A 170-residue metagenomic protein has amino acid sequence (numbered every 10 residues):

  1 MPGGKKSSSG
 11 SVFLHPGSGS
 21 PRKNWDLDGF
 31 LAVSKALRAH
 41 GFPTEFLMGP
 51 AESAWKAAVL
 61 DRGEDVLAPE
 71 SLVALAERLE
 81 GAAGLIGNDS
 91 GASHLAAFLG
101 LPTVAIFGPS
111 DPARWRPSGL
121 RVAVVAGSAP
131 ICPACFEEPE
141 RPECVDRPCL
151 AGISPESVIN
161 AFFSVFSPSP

Functional and structural regions predicted by a protein language model:
M1-K23, L27, A54: Mid-sequence helix-capping/hinge segment at a functional interface
V12-L14, A58, C135-E140: Short, basic/glycine-rich phosphate-binding loops at helix/coil junctions that contact nucleotide phosphates
P16, M48, A126-G127: Pocket-edge structural micro-motifs
S18-P21, G63-V66, D146-R147: Conserved short-loop catalytic and cofactor-binding motifs
S20-P21, S53-A54, P112-A113, I131: Flexible, glycine-rich phosphate/dinucleotide-binding loops and adjacent beta-alpha linkers at cofactor/substrate
N24, P69, A151-G152: Short, solvent-exposed loop/helix junctions and linker helices that flank or host conserved functional motifs
L27-P112: Donor-binding and catalytic core of enzymes assembling or modifying cell-surface/extracellular glycoconjugates
A97-P170: Nucleotide-sugar donor-binding patch of glycosyltransferase catalytic domains
